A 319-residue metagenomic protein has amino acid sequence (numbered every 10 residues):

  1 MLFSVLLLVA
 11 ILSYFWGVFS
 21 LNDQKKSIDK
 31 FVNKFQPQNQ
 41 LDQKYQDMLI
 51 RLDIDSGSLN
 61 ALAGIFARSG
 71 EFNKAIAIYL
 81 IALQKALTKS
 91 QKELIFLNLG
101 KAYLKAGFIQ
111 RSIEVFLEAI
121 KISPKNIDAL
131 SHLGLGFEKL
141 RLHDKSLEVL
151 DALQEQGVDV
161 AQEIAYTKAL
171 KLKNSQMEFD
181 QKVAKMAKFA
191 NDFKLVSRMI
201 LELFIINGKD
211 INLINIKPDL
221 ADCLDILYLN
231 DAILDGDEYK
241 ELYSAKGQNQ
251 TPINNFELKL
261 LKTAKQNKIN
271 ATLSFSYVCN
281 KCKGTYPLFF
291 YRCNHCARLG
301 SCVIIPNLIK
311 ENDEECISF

Functional and structural regions predicted by a protein language model:
M1-S27: N-terminal signal-anchor transmembrane alpha helix of single-pass membrane proteins, serving as the membrane-anchoring
Y45-Q46, Y79, F116, L150: Hydrophobic/aromatic packing residues within the alpha-helices of TPR/SEL1-like helical repeat arrays
D53-I54, L87-S90, P124, V158 (+1 more regions): Short coil turns that delineate tetratricopeptide repeat
S58, K92-I95, A129, Q162-I164 (+1 more regions): TPR alpha-solenoid repeat register
I216-F319: Cys/His-clustered metal-coordination modules, chiefly Zn-binding fingers
